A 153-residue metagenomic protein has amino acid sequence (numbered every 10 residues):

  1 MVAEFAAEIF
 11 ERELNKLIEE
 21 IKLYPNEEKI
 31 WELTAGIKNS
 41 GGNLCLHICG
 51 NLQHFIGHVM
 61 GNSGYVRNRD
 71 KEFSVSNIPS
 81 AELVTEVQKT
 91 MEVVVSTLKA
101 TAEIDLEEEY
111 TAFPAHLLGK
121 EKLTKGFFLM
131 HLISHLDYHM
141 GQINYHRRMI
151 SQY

Functional and structural regions predicted by a protein language model:
M1-F5, W31, V75-T85, M149-Y153: Iron-associated oxidoreductase/ferritin-like identity signal
M1-N15: Extreme N-terminal tail/first-helix region
A7-E11, E28-K71, F113-Y153: Short, contiguous alpha-helical
E11, N15, L46, T85-Q88 (+2 more regions): Generic structural signal for well-ordered, non-transmembrane alpha-helical segments in soluble/cytosolic regions
L17-E19, A115: A short, ordered amphipathic alpha-helix with a cationic face
E19-K22, N26, Q53, G57-M60 (+3 more regions): Charged/polar positions within long, soluble alpha-helices
V75-E109, F127-H135: Acidic/histidine-rich alpha-helical segments that form the ligand environment of transition-metal centers
